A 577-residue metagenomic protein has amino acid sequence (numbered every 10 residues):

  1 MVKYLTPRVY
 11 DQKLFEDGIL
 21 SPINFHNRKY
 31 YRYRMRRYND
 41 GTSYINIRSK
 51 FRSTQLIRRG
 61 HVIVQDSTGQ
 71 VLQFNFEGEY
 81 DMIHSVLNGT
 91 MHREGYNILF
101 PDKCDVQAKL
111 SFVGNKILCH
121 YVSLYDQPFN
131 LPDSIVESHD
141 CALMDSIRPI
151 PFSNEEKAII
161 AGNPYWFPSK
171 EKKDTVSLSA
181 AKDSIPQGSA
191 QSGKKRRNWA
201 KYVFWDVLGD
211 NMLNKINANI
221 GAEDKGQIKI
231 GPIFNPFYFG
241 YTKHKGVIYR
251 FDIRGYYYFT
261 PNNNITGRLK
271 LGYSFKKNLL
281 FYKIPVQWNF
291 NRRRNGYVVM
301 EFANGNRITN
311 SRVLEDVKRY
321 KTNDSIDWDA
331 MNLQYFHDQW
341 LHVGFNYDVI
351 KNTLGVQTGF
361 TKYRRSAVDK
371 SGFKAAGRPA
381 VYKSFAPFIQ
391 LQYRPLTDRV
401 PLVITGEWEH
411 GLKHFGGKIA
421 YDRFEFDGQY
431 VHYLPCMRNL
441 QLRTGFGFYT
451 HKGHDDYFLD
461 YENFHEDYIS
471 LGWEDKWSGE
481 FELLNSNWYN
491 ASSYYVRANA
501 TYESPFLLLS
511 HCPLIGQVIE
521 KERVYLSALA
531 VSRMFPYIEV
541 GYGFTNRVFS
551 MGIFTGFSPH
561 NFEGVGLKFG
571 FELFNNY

Functional and structural regions predicted by a protein language model:
M1-Y44, S49-R58, Y121-G240, N332 (+6 more regions): Structured extracytoplasmic
M35-M144: Gly/Pro-enriched, hydrophobic low-complexity segments that function as extracytoplasmic propeptides/linkers
L72-G78, K229-Y241, D252, Y257 (+10 more regions): Transmembrane beta-strand segments that form the barrel wall of outer-membrane beta-barrel proteins
L208-N214, N219-I230, K243, Y258-T266 (+7 more regions): Short loop/turn motifs that connect adjacent beta-strands in outer-membrane beta-barrel proteins
K243-K245, G255, W328-K362, L396-D398 (+3 more regions): Outer-membrane beta-barrel transmembrane strands
K245-Y249, N278-Y282, H337-L341, P379-P387 (+6 more regions): Residues that define the transmembrane beta-barrel architecture of outer-membrane proteins
Y249-Y257, I284-W288, V343-V349, F360 (+8 more regions): Residues on the lipid-exposed face of transmembrane beta-strands in outer-membrane beta-barrel proteins
Y297-E315, S325-L333, D398-R399, V403-L508: C-terminal outer-membrane beta-barrel translocator/porin domains of Gram-negative envelope proteins and their
